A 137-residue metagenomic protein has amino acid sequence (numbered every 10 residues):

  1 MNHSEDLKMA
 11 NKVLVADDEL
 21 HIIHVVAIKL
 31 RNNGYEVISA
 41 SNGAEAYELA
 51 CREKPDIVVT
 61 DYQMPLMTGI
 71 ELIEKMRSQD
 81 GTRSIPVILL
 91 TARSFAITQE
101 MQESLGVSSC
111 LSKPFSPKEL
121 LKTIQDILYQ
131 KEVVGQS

Functional and structural regions predicted by a protein language model:
H24-N32: Charged docking surfaces used in two-component/phosphorelay signaling
G34-S41, L49: Short hydrophobic/Thr-rich beta-strand motif most characteristic of the beta2 strand and flanking loop of CheY-like
A40-A44, P117: Conserved Asp/Asn-Gly motif in the active-site loop of CheY-like receiver
E53-V59: Active-site beta3 strand of CheY-like receiver
M64: Receiver (REC) domain active-site loop signature in two-component systems and cognate sites in sensor histidine kinases
F115-I124, E132: C-terminal output helix
